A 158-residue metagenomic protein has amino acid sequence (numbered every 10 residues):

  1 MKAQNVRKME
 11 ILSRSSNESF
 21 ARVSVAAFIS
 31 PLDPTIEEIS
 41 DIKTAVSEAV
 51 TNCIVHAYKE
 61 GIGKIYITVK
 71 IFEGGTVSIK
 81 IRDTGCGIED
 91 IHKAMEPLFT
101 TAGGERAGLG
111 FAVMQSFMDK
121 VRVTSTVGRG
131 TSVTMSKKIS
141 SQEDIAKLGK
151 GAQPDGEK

Functional and structural regions predicted by a protein language model:
M1-K8, C53-K158: Conserved beta-strand-loop-beta-strand hairpin that lines the nucleotide-binding pocket of ATP/GTP-utilizing enzymes
V6-E10, L32-T35: A short, mixed-charge helix-start or loop-turn motif at secondary-structure junctions
K8-S19: STAS-typified acidic loop motif
V23-S47, R106: Conserved short strand/loop->alpha-helix "switch" segment adjacent to the catalytic nucleotide/phosphoryl-transfer site
E48-N52: Conserved polar catalytic motif of the HATPase_c/GHKL fold
